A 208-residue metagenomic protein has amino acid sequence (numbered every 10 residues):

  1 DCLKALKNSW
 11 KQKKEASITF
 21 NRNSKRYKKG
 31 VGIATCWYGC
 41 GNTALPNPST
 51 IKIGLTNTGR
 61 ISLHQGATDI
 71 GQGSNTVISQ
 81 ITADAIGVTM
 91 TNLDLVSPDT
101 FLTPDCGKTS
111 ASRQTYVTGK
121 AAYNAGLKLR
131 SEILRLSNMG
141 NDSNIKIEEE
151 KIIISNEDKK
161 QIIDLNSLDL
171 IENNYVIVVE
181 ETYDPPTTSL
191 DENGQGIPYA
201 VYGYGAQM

Functional and structural regions predicted by a protein language model:
D1-K4, N8, K13-M208: Cofactor-binding beta-sheet edge motifs in enzyme active sites
